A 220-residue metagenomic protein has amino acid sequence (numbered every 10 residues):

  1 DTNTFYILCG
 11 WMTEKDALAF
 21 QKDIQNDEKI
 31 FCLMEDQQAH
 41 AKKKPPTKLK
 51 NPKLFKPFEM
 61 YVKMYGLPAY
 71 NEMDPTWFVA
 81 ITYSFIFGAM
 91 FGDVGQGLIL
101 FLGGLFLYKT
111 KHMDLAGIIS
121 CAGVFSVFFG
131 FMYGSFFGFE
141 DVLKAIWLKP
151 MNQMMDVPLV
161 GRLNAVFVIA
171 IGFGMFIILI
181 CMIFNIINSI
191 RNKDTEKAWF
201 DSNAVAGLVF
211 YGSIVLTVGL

Functional and structural regions predicted by a protein language model:
D1-F20: Coiled-coil termination/hinge junctions
L18-L220: Conserved, carboxylate-rich catalytic/transport cores that coordinate ions
